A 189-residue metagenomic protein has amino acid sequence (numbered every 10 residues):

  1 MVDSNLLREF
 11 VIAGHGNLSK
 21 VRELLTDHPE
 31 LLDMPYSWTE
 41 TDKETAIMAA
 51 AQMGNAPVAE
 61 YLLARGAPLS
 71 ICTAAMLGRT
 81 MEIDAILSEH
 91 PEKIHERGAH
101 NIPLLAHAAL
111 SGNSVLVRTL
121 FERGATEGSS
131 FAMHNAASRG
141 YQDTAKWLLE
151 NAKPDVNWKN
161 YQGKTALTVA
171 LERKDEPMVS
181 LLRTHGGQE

Functional and structural regions predicted by a protein language model:
V2-H28: N-terminal alpha-helical scaffold/docking segments in eukaryotic complex subunits
V2-I12, D33-A49, P68-A75, E96-H107 (+2 more regions): Ankyrin-repeat boundary/"N-cap" motif
G16-N17, G54, G78, G112 (+2 more regions): Ankyrin-repeat intra-repeat helix-capping/turn positions
K20, P57-V58, E82, V115-L116 (+2 more regions): Conserved ankyrin/ankyrin-like repeat signature
L25-L31, E60-A67, L87-K93, R118-T126 (+2 more regions): Ankyrin repeat domain, specifically the short helix-to-loop turn at the C-terminus of the second helix of each repeat
I47, A51, L63, Q162-E189: Leucine-rich solenoid repeat scaffolds
E60-T80: A generic tandem-repeat structural signature
S130-R173: Ankyrin-repeat and related helical/solenoid repeat scaffolds used for protein-protein interactions
